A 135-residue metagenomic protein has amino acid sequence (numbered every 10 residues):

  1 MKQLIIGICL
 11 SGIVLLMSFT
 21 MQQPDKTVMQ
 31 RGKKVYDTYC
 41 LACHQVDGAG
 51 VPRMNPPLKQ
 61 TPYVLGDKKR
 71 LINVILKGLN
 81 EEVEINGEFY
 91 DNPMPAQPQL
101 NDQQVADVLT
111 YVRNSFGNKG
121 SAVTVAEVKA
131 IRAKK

Functional and structural regions predicted by a protein language model:
M1-I5: Positively charged n-region of N-terminal signal peptides that target proteins for export
G7-S18: Bacterial N-terminal signal peptides
S18, C40, A49-V51, G87-F89: A short alpha-helix capping/helix-coil boundary motif
S18-V35, M54, I131: Electrostatic cytochrome c docking/interface patches
V28-G32, D67, L71, Q104 (+1 more regions): Stable alpha-helical elements in mature extracytoplasmic
G32, Y36, C40-V46, M94 (+2 more regions): The canonical Cys-X-X-Cys-His
A42-E81: A contiguous binding-surface segment within folded domains or other stable secondary-structure elements
P52-K59, N80-K135: Axial heme c-ligation environment in periplasmic c-type cytochrome domains
